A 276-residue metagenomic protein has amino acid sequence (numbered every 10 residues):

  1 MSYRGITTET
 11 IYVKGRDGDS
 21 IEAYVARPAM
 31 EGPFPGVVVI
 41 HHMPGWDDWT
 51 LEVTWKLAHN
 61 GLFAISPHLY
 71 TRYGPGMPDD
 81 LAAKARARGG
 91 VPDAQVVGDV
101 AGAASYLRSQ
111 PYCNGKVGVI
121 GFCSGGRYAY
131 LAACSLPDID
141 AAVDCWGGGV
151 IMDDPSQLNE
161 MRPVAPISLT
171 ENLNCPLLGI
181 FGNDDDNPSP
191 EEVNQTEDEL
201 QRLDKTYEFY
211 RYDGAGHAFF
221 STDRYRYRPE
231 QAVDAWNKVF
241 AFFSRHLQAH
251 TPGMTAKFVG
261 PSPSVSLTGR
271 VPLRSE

Functional and structural regions predicted by a protein language model:
M1-E276: N-terminal cap/leader regions of alpha/beta-hydrolase-fold enzymes, predominantly small-molecule hydrolases
